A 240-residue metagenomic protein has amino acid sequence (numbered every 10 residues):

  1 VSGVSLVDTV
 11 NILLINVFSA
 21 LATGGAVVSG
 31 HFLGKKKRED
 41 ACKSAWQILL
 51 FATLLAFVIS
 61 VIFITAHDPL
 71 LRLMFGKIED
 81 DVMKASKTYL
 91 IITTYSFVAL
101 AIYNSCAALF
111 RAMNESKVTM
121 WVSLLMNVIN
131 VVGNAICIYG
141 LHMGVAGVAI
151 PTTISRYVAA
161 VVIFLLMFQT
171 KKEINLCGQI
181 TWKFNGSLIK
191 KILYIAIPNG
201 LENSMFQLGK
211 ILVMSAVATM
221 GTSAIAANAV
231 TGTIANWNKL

Functional and structural regions predicted by a protein language model:
V1-S2, L71-D80, I136-H142, S204-W237: Helix-terminus/linker motif at the lipid-water interface of multi-pass membrane proteins
G3-V61, L100-T119, I225-L240: Small-residue-rich hydrophobic transmembrane alpha-helices
N11, L55, L125-N130, P151-A159 (+1 more regions): Transmembrane alpha-helical core residues of multi-pass small-molecule transporters, especially secondary transporters
S19-T23, F63, Y103-N104, N130 (+2 more regions): Functionally critical, cavity-lining and gating residues within the transmembrane helices of 12-TM secondary
S29-S96, I138-A196: Short alpha-helical transmembrane segments in multi-pass integral membrane proteins
V61, S105-L109, V128-G140, F164 (+2 more regions): Alpha-helical transmembrane segments of multipass membrane proteins
L90, T94, K117-L124, V162-L165 (+3 more regions): Hydrophobic faces of transmembrane alpha-helices in multi-pass small-molecule transporters and flippases across diverse
L109-A135, A146, I150-T153: Alpha-helical transmembrane segments of multi-pass membrane transporters/permeases
